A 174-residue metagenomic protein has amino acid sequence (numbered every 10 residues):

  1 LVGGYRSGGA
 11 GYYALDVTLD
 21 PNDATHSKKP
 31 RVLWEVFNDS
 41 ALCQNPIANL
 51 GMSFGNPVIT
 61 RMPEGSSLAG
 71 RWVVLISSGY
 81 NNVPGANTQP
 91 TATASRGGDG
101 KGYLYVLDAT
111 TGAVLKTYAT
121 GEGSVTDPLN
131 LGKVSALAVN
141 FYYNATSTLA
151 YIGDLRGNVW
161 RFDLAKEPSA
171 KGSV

Functional and structural regions predicted by a protein language model:
L1-V174: A fold-level detector for beta-propeller and closely related beta-sheet-rich head/sensor domains
